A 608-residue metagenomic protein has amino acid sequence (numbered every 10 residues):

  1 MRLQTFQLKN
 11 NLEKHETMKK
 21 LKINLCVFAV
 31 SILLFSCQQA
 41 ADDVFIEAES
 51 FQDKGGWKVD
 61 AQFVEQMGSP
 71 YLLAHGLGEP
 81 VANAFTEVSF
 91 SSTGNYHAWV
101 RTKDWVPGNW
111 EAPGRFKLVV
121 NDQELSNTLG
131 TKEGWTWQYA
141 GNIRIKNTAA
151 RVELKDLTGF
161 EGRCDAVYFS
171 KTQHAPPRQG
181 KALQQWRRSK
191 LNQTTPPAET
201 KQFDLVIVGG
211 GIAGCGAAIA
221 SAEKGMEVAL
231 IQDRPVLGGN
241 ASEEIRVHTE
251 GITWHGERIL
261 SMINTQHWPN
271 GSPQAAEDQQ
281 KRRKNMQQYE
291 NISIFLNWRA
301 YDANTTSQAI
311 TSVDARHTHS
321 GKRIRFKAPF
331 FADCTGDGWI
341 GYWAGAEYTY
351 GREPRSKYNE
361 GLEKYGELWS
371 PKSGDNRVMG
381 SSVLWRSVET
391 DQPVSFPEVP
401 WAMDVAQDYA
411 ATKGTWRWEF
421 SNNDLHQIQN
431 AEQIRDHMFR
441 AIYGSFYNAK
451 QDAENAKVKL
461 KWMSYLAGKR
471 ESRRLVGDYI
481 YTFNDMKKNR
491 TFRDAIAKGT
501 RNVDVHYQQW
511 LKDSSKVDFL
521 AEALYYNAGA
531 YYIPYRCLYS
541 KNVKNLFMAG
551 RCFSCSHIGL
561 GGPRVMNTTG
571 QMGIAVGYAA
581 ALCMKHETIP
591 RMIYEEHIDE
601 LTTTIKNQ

Functional and structural regions predicted by a protein language model:
L3-T17: Short, Lys/Arg-enriched N-terminal segments with co-localized hydrophobic residues within the first ~10-30 amino acids
E16-C26: Bacterial N-terminal signal peptides that target proteins for export
C26-L34: Bacterial N-terminal signal peptides
Q39-P197: Extracytoplasmic
N192-E199, N240, N297, Y301 (+3 more regions): Flavin (FAD/FMN)-binding glycine-rich loop and adjacent Rossmann-like elements that form
E199-G211: Beta1/beta-strand and adjacent pyrophosphate-binding region of the FAD-binding site in flavoprotein oxidoreductases
G214: N-terminal Rossmann-fold NAD(P) dinucleotide-binding loop
A220, M226-E227, Q232-N304, T349 (+1 more regions): Conserved N-terminal/central alpha/beta ligand/cofactor-binding core
